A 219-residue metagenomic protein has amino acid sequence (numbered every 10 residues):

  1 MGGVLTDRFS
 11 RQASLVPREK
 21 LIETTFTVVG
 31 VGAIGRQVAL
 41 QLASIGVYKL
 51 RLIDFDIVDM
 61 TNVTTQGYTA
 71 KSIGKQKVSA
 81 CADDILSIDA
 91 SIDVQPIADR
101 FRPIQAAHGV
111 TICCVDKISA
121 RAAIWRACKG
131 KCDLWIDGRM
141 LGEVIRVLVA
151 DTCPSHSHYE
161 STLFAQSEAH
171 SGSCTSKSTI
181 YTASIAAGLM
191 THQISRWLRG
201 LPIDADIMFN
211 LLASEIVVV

Functional and structural regions predicted by a protein language model:
M1-V219: Adenine nucleotide-associated cytosolic modules
